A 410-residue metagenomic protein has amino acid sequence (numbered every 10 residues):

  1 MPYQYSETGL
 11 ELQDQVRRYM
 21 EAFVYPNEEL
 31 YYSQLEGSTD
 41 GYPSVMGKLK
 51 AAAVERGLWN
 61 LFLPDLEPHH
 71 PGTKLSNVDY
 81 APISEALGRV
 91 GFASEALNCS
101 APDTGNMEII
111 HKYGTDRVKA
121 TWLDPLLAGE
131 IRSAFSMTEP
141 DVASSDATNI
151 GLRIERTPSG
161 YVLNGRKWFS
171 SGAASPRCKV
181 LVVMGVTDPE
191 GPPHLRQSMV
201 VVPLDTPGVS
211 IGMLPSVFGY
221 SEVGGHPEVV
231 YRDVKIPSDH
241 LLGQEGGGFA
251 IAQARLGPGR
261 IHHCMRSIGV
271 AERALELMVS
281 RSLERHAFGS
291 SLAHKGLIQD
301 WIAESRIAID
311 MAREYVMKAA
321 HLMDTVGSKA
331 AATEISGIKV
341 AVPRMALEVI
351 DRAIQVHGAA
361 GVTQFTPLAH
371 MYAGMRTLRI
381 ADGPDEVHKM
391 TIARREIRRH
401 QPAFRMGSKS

Functional and structural regions predicted by a protein language model:
M1-G91, S100, Y113-V118, P125 (+5 more regions): Alpha-helical interface subdomain recognition
E95-R117, D146: N-terminal glycine-rich flavin-associated loop
G129-T138: A short, Trp-centered hydrophobic/proline-enriched beta-strand micro-motif
V142-D146, R156, Y161, F169-S170: Hydrophobic, small-residue-rich alpha-helical packing segments that form membrane-like cores
A143, W168-S175, Y220, P258-H262 (+1 more regions): Glycine-rich phosphate/pyrophosphate-binding beta-alpha loops
N149, D205-K235: Flexible, small-/acidic-enriched active-site or ligand-binding loops
G151, N164-I211: A short core secondary-structure module
D233-I251: Long, acidic (Asp/Glu-rich), low-complexity accessory segments flanking structured domains
